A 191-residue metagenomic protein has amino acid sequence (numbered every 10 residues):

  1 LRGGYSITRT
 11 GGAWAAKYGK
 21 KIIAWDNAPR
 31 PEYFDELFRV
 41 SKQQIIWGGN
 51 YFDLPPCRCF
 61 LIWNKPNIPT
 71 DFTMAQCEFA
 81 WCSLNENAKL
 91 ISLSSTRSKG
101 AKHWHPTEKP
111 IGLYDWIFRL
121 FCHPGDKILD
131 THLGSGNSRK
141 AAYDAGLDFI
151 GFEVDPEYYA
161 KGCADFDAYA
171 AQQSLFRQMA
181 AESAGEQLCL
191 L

Functional and structural regions predicted by a protein language model:
L1-L191: Class I S-adenosyl-L-methionine
